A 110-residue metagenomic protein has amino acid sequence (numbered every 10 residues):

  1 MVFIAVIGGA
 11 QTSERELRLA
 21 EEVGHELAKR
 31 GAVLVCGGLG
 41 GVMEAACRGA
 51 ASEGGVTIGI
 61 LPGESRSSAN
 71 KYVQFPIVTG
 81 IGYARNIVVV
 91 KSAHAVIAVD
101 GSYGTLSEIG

Functional and structural regions predicted by a protein language model:
M1, G38-A45, A69-V73, S92-V99: Low-complexity, flexible helical/coil segments
M1-I58: Glycine-rich beta-alpha loop segments
V2, G8-Q11, R15, E22-H25 (+2 more regions): C-terminal binding/interaction regions
E16, A45-C47, A69, L106-I109: Short glycine-/acidic-enriched loop or helix-start segments at secondary-structure transitions that form or flank
S52-V96: Helix-adjacent hinge/juxtasegments
